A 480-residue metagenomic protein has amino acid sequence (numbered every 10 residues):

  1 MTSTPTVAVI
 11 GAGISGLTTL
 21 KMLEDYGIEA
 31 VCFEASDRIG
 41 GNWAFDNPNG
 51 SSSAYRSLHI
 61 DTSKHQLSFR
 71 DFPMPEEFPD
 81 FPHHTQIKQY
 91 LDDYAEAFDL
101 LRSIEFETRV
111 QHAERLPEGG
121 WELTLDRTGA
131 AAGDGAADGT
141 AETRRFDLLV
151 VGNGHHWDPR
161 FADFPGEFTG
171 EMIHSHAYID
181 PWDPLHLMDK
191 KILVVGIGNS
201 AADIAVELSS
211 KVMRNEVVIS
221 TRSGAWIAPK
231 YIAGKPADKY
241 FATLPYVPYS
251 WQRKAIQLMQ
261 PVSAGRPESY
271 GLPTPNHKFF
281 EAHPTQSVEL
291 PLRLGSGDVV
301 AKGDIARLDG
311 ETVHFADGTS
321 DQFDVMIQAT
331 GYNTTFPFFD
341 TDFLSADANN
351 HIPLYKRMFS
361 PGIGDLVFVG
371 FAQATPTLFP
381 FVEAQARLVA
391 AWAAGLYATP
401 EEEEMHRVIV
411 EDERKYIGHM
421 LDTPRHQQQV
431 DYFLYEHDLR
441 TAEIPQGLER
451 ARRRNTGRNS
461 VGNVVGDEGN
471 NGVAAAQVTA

Functional and structural regions predicted by a protein language model:
T2-S57, P73-A225, K230-Y231, P245-E402 (+1 more regions): Flavin (primarily FAD) cofactor-binding/catalytic cores of flavoenzymes
D61-K64: Glycine-rich phosphate-binding loop and adjacent beta-alpha segment of Rossmann(oid) nucleotide-cofactor-binding
Q66-P73: Short, basic/glycine-rich phosphate-binding loops at helix/coil junctions that contact nucleotide phosphates
Y240-A242: Basic, ligand-binding patches in group-transfer machinery, especially extracytoplasmic/periplasmic segments
T399-K415: The conserved 3'-phosphoadenosine-5'-phosphosulfate
